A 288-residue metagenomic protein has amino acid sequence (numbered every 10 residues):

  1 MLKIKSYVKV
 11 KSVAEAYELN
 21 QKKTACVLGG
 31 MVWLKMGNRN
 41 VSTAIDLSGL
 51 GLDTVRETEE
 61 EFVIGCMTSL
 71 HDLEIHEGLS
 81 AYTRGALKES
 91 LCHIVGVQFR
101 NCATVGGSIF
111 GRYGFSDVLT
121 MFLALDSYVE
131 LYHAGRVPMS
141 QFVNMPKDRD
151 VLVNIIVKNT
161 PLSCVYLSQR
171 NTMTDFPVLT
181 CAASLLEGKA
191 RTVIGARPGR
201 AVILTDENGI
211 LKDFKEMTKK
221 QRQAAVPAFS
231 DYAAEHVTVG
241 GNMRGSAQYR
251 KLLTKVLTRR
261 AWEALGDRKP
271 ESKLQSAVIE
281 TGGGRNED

Functional and structural regions predicted by a protein language model:
M1-D288: C-terminal structural segment of proteins
